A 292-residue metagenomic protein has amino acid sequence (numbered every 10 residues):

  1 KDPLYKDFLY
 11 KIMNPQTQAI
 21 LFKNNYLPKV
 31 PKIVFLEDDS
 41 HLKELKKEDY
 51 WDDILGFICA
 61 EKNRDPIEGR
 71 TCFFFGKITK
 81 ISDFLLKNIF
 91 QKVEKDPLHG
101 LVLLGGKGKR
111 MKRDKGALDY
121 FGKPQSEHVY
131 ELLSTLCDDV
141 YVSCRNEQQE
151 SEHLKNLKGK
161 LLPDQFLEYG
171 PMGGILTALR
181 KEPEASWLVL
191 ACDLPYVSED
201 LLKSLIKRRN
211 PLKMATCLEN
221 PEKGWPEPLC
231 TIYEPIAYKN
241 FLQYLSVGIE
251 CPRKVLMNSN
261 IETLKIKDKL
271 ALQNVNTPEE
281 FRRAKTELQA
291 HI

Functional and structural regions predicted by a protein language model:
K1-I33: ATP-dependent carboxylate-amine ligase catalytic core
Y5-L9, I81, L85-I89, I175-A178 (+1 more regions): Generic hydrophobic alpha-helical segments
T17, V30-P31, W51-I54, G69-T71 (+5 more regions): Short, well-ordered alpha-helix to beta-strand connector turns
F22, V34-F35, C59, V102 (+2 more regions): Redox-cofactor binding/interface segments in oxidoreductases and associated redox assembly factors
N24-K92: Phosphate/Mg2+-binding loops and adjacent switch elements in nucleotide/diphosphate-handling enzyme cores
T71-P97, Q273-I292: Charged phosphate-binding loop/patch that engages nucleotide di/tri-phosphates or the phosphate backbone of nucleic
D96-I249, M257-A271, E279, T286-H291: Nucleotide and nucleotide-moiety/phosphate-recognizing core
